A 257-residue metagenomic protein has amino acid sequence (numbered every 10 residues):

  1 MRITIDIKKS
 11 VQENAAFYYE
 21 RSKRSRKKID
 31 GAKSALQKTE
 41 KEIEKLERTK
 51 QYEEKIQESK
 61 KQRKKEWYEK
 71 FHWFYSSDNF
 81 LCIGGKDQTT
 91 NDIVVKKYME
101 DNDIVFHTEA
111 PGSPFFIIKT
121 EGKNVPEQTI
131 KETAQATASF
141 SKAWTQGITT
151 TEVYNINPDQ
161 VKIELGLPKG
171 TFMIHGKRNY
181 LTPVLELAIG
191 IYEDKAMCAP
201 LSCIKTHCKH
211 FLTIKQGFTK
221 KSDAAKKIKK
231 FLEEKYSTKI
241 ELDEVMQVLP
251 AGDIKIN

Functional and structural regions predicted by a protein language model:
M1-N257: Extended, highly charged segments
